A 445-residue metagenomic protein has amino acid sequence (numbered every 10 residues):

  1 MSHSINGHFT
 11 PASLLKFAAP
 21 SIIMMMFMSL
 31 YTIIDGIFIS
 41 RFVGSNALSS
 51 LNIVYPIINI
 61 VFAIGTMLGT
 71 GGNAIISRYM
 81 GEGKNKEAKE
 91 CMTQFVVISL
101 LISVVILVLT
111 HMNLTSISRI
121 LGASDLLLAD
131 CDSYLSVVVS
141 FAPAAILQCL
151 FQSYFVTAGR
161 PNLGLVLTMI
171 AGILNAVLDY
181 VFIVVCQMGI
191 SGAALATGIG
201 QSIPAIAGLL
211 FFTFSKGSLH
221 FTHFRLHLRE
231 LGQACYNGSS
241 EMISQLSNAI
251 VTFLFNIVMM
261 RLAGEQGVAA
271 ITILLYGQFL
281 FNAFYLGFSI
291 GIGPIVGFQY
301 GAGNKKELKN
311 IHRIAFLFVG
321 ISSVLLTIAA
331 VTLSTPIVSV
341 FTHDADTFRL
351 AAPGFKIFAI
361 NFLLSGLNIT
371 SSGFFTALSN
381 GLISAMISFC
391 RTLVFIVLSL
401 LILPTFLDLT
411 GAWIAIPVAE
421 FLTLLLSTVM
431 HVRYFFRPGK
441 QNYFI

Functional and structural regions predicted by a protein language model:
M1-A18, I76-F141, V185-S239, V296-N361 (+1 more regions): Short alpha-helical transmembrane segments in multi-pass integral membrane proteins
S21-A74, V138-A145, G232, Y236-F298 (+4 more regions): Transmembrane helix-bundle signature of multi-pass secondary active exporters and lipid flippases
M28, T32, G36, S40 (+10 more regions): Juxtamembrane/transmembrane-helix interface segments of polytopic membrane transporters
L30-I33, F42-S45, Y79-E82, T157-A158 (+5 more regions): Helix-loop interface residues and adjacent transmembrane-helix termini in multi-pass membrane transporters, primarily
D35, G72, N113-L114, F151 (+11 more regions): Hydrophobic/aromatic residues in alpha-helical transmembrane segments
L48-V108, A145-L163, A270-S334, S365-I387: Small-residue-rich hydrophobic transmembrane alpha-helices
I60-A63, N175-Y180, A205-L209, F279-A283 (+3 more regions): Hydrophobic transmembrane alpha-helices of multi-pass small-molecule transporters
G69, V137-V156, L167-N175, A193-I206 (+4 more regions): Short runs within selected transmembrane alpha-helices of multi-pass transporters and secretion channels
